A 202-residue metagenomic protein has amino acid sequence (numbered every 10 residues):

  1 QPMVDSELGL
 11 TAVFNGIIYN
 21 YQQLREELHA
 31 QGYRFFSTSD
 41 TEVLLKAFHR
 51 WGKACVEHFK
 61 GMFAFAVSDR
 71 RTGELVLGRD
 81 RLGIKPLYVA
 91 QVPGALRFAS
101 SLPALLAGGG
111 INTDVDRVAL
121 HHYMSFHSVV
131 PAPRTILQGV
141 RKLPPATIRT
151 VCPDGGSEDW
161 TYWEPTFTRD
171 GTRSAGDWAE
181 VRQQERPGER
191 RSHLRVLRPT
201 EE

Functional and structural regions predicted by a protein language model:
Q1-E202: Cysteine-centered catalytic environments shared across enzyme families
